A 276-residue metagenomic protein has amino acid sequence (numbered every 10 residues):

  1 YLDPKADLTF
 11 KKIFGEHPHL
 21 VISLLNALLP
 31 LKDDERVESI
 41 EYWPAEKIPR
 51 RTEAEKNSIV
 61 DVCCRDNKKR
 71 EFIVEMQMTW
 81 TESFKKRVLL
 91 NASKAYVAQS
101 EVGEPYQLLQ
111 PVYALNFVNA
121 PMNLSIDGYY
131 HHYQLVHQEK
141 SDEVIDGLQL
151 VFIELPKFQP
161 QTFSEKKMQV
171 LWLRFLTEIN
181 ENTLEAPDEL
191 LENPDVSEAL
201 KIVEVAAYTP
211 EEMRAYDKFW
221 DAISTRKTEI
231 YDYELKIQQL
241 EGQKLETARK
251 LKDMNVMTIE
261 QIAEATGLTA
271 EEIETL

Functional and structural regions predicted by a protein language model:
Y1-Q149, Q159: Accessory alpha/beta interaction modules
D3-I13, L155-Q161, E185-E189, F219-W220: Short hinge/gating elements
K11, N26, S93, R174-T177 (+1 more regions): Generic alpha-helical structural context detector
H17, V21, S164, K244: Hydrophobic (often cysteine-bearing) scaffold residues that line and stabilize catalytic clefts of nucleotide/cofactor
L25, L115, I153, A199 (+1 more regions): A residue-level signal for conserved active-site and pocket-lining positions in enzyme catalytic cores
F72-Q77, T177-L276: Short, charged alpha-helical interaction segments and adjacent helix-coil junctions
I126-G128, T162-K166, A215: Short conserved micro-motifs at the rims of enzyme active sites and ligand-binding pockets
D146, V151-A199: An acidic, glycine-/histidine-flanked metal-binding catalytic module
